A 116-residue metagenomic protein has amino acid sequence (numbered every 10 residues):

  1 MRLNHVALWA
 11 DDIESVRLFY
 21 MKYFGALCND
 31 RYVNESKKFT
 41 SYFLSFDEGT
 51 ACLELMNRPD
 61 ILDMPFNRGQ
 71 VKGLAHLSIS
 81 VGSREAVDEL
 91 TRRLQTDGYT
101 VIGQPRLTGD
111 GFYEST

Functional and structural regions predicted by a protein language model:
M1-H5, K72-H76: Short, solvent-exposed beta-strand edge segments and adjacent coil->beta transition regions
A7-W9, S45, S78-G82: Short hydrophobic/aromatic beta-strand micro-patches that form the beta-sheet surface supporting nucleotide- or nucleic
W9-L53, N57: Core segments of cupin and vicinal oxygen chelate
K38-Y42, A75, G111-S115: Short beta-strand micro-motifs in enzyme catalytic cores
E48-C52, D60-I61, R84-V87: Short, charged/polar surface micro-motifs in flexible loops or helix N-caps
L62-N67: Short beta-strand/turn micro-motifs at beta-sheet edges
I79-T91: Mid-chain, well-packed structural core segment of small domains
T91-T116: Vicinal oxygen chelate
